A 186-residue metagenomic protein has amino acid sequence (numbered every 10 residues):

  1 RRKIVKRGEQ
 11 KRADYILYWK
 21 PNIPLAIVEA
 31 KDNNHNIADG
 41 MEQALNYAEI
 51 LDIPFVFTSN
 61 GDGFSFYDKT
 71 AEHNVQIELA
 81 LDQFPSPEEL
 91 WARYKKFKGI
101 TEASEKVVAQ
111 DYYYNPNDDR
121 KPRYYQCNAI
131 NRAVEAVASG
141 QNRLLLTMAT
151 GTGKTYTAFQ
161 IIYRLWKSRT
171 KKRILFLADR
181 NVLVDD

Functional and structural regions predicted by a protein language model:
R1-R173, A178-D186: ATP-dependent helicase/translocase motor core
